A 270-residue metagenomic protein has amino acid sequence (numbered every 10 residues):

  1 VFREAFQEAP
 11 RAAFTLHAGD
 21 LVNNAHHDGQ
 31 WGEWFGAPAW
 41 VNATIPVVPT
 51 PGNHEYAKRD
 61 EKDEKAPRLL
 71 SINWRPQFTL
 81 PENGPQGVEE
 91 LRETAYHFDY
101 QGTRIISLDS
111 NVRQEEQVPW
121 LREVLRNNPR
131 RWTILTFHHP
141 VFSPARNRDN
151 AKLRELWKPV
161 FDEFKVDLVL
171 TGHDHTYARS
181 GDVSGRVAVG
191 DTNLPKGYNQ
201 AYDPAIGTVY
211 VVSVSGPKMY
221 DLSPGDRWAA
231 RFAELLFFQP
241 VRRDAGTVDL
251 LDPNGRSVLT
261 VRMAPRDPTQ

Functional and structural regions predicted by a protein language model:
V1-A5, L121, W157: Generic hydrophobic alpha-helical segments
V1-D28, N111, E116: N-terminal active-site segment of His-dependent metallophosphoesterases
F6-E8, R126, D162: Non-catalytic positions within long, well-ordered alpha-helices that form the structural scaffold/packing of enzyme
F14-D20, P46-N53, L108-D109, I134-H138 (+2 more regions): Active-site neighborhood of phospho(di)ester-bond hydrolases with catalytic His/Asp-centered motifs
N24, Y56-K58, R113-E115, V141-P144 (+4 more regions): Flexible loop/turn segments at secondary-structure boundaries
G29-T133, L156, G181-P240: Extended active-site neighborhood of metal-dependent phosphoesterases/phosphodiesterases
N128-V169, D174, G181-D182, V187-G190: Active-site-proximal segments of metal-dependent phosphoesterases and phosphodiesterases across multiple
K218-Q270: A short C-terminal boundary segment appended to hydrolase-like catalytic domains
